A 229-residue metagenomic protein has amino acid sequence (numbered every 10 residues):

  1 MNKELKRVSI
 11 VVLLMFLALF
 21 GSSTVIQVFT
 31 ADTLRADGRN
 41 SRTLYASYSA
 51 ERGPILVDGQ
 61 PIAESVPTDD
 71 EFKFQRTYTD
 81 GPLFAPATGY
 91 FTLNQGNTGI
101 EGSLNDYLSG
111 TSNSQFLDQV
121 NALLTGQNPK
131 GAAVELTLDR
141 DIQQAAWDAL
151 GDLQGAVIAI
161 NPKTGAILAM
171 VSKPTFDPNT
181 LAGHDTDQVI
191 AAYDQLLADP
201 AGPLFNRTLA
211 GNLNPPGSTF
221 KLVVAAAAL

Functional and structural regions predicted by a protein language model:
M1-A156, M170-L213: Extracytoplasmic/periplasmic proteins that interact with beta-lactams or build/remodel peptidoglycan
A87, A146, G165, L209 (+1 more regions): Active-site SXXK
D141, I160, F220-V223: An amphipathic alpha-helix/helix-turn recognition signal
A156-P162: Surface-exposed patches in mature extracellular/periplasmic domains of secreted proteins
P162-K163, S172-K173, T219: An acidic- and aromatic-residue-enriched active-site/binding cleft used to recognize and process polar
